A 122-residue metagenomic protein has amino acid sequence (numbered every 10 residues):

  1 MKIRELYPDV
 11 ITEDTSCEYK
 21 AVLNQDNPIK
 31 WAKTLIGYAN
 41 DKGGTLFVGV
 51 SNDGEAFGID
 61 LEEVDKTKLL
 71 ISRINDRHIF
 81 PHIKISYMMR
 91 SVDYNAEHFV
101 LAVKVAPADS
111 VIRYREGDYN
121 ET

Functional and structural regions predicted by a protein language model:
M1-T122: Conserved N-terminal catalytic/coupling substructures associated with nucleotide/phosphate chemistry
